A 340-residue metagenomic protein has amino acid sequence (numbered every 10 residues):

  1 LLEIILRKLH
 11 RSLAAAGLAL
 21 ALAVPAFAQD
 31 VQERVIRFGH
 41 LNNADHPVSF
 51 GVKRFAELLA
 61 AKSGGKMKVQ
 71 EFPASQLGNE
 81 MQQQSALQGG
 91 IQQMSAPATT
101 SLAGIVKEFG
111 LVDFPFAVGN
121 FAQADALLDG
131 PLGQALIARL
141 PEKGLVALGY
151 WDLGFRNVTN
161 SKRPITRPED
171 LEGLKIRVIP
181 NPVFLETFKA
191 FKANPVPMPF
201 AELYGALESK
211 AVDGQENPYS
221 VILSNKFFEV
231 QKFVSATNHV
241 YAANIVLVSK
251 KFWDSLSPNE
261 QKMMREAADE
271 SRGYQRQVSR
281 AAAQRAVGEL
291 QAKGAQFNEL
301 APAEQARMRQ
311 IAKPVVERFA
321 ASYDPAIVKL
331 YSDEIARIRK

Functional and structural regions predicted by a protein language model:
L2-A16: Bacterial N-terminal signal peptides that target proteins for export
L18-L22: Hydrophobic alpha-helical targeting segments used for export or membrane insertion
V24-A28: Sec/Tat signal peptide C-region and signal peptidase I cleavage site
Q29-Q123, P131-Q134, A138-K340: N-terminal secretory/targeting leader peptides
